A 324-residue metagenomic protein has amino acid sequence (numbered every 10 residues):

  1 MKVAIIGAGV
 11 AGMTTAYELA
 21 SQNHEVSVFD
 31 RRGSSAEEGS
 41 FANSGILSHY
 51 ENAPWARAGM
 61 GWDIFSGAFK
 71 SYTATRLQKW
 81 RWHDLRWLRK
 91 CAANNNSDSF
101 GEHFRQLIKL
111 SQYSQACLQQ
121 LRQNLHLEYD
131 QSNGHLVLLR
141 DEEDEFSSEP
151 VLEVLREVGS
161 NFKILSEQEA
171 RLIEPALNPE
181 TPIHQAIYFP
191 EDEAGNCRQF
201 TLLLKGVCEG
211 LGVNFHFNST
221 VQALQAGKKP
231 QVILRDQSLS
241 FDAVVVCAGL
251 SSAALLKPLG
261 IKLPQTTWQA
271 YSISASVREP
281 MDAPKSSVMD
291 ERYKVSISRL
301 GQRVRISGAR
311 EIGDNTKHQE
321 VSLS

Functional and structural regions predicted by a protein language model:
K2-V28: N-terminal Rossmann-like FAD-binding beta1-loop-alpha1 element of flavoenzymes
A11, S34, S251: Conserved Rossmann-like nucleotide-cofactor binding loop
Y17, S21, L202, G206 (+2 more regions): Short, well-ordered alpha-helices that flank and scaffold nucleotide-derived cofactor binding pockets
S21-F41: Glycine-rich FAD pyrophosphate-binding loop
A42-E167: Dinucleotide-binding Rossmann-like beta1-alpha1 core, especially the glycine-rich loop that anchors the ADP
N43-I46, E51, W55-A93, A223-K229 (+1 more regions): Active-site substrate-recognition segment that forms the wall of the catalytic cavity or substrate channel
E102-Q115, V137-S147, I187-G206, K317-L323: Short beta-strand to alpha-helix junction loop
F146-V158, E180-R235: Helical element adjacent to the flavin cofactor pocket in flavoenzyme catalytic cores
